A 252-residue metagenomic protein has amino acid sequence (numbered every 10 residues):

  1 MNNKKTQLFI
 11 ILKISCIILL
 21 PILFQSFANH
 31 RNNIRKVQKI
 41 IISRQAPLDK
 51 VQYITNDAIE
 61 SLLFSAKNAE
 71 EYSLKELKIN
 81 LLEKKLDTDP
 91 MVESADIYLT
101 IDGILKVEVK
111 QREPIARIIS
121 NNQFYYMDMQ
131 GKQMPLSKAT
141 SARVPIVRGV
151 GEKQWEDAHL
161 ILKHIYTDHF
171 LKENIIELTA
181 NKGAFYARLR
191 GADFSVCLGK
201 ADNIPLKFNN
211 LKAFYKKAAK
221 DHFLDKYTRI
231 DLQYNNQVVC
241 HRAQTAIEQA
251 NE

Functional and structural regions predicted by a protein language model:
M1-E252: Charged, solvent-exposed interaction patches on well-folded alpha/beta domains that mediate macromolecular contacts
